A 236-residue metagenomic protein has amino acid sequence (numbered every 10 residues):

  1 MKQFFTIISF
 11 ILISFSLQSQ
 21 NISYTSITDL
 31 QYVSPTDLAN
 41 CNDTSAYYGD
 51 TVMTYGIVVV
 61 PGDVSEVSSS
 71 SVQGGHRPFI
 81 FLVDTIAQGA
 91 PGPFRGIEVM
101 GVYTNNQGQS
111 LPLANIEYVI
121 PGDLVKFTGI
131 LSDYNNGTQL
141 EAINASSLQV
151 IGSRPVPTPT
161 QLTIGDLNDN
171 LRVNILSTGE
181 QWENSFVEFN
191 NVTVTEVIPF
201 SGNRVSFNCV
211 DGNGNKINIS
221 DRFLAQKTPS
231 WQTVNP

Functional and structural regions predicted by a protein language model:
M1-T25: Bacterial Sec-dependent N-terminal signal peptides
Q20-P236: OB-fold nucleic-acid-binding modules
